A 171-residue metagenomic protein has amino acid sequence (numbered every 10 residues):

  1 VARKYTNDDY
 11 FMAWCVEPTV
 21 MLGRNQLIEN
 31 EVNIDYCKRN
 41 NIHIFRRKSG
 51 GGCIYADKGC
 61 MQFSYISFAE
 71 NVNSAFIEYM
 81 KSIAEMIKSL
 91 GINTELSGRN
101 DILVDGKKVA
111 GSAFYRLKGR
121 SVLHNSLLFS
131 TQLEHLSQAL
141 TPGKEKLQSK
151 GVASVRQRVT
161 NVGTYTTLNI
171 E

Functional and structural regions predicted by a protein language model:
V1-N73: N-terminal lobe of the biotin/lipoate ligase/transferase fold
V16, D57, G98, S121-L123 (+1 more regions): A generic structural signal for well-ordered coil/turn residues at beta-strand boundaries that shape enzyme active-site
N30, N40-G50, E78-I83, I87-L90 (+1 more regions): Short acidic (Asp/Glu) patches
N30-V32, N71-I77, H135, N169-E171: Short, conserved charged micro-motifs
C60-N100: Contiguous, small/hydrophobic- and glycine-enriched helical/loop subdomains that border and often "cap" functional
L90-G91, A110, K118-E171: Long, positively charged amphipathic alpha-helical accessory segments at protein N-termini or as interdomain linkers
L96-A113: Beta-rich nucleic-acid/ligand-interaction surfaces
